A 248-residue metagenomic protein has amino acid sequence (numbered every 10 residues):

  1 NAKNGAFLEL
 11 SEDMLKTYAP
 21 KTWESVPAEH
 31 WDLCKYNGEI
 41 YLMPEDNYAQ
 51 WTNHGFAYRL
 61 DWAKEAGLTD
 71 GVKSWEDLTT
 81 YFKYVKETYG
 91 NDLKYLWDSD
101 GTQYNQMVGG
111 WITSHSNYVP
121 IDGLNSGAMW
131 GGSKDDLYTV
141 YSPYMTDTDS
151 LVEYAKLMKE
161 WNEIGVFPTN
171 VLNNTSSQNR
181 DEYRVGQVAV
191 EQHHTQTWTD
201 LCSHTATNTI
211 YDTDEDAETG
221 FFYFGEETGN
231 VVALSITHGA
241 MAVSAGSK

Functional and structural regions predicted by a protein language model:
N1-K248: Extracytoplasmic/secretory soluble proteins
